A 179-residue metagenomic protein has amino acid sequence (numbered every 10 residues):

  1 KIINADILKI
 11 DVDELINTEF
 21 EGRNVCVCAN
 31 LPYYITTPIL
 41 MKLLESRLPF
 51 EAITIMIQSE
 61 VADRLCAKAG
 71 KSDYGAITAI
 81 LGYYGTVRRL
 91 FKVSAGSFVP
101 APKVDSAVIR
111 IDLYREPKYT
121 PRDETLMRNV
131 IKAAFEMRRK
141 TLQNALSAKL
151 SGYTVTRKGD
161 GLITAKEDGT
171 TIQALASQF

Functional and structural regions predicted by a protein language model:
K1-N129, A133, T170, Q178: Catalytic cores of RNA-modifying enzymes
L113, L126, I131-F179: C-terminal lobe and adjacent flexible extensions of AdoMet/dcAdoMet transferase-like proteins
